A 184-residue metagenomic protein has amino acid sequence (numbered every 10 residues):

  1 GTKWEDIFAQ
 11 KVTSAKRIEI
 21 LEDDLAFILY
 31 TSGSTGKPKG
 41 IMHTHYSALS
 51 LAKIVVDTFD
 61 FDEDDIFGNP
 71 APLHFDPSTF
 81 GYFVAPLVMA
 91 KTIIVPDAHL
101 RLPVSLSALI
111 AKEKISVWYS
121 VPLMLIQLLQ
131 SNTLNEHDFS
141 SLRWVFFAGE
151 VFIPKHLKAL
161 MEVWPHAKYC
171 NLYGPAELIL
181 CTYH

Functional and structural regions predicted by a protein language model:
G1-E22, V145: ANL superfamily adenylate-forming
T2-E5, D23, Y46, A71 (+2 more regions): Structural detector for helix-capping/boundary residues
I7-F8, T31, A48, L73: Adenylate-forming
V12, K39-G68, D76-S116, S131 (+1 more regions): Conserved AMP-binding/adenylation subdomain of ANL enzymes
V12-Y30, F61-F67, L73: Conserved pre-ATP/AMP-binding loop-to-beta segment of ANL
I28-G40: Conserved adenylation A10 loop of the ANL superfamily
Y30, A71-P72, P96-D97, I115 (+3 more regions): Conserved donor-binding loops in enzymes that form glycosidic bonds
L87-A90, I115-Y119, L129-H184: Gly/Ser/Thr-rich phosphate-binding loop
